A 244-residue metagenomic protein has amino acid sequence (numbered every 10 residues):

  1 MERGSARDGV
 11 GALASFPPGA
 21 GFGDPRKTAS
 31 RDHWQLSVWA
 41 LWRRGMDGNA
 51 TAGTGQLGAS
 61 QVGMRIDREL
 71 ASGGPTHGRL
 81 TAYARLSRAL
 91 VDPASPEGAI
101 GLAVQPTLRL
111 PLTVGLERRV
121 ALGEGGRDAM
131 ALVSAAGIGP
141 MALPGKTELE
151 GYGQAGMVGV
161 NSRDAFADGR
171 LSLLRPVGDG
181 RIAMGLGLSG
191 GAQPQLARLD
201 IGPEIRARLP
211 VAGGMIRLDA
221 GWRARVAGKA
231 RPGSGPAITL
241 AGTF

Functional and structural regions predicted by a protein language model:
M1-K27: Cleavable N-terminal export/targeting peptides
A6-D8, G153, M184, L218: Generic detector of intrinsically disordered, low-complexity, polar/charged segments
D8, L13-S15, V160, G191 (+1 more regions): Intrinsically disordered, low-complexity, compositionally biased regions/tails
P17-M184, L188-G202, R231-A237, G242-F244: Outer-membrane pore/translocation modules
E204-F244: Long, ordered, amphipathic alpha-helical scaffolds
